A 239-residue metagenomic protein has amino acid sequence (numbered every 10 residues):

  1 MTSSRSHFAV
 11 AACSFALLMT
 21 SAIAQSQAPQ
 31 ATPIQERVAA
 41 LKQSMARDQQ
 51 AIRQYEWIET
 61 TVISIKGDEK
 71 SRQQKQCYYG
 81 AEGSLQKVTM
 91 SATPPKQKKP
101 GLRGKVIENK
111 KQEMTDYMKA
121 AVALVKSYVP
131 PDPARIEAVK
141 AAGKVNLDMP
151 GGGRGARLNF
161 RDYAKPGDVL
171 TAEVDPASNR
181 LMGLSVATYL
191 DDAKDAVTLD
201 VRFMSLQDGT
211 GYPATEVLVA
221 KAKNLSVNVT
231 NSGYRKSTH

Functional and structural regions predicted by a protein language model:
M1-A12: Bacterial N-terminal signal peptides that target proteins for export
S3-S4, S21-A22, Q27: N-terminal compositionally biased, intrinsically disordered segments and leader/signal-like regions
V10-T20: Bacterial N-terminal signal peptides
A24-I58: N-terminal leader/targeting segments and the immediate start of mature chains
A24-S26, L147-H239: Gly/Pro-enriched, hydrophobic low-complexity segments that function as extracytoplasmic propeptides/linkers
Q43-A46, V62-S64, Y163, V186-L190: Short beta-turn/strand-loop junction motif enriched in small, turn-promoting residues
M45-K105: Solvent-exposed N-terminal domain segments of exported/luminal and surface proteins
T93-D168, Y189-A193: Flexible, processing/modification-adjacent segments and terminal tails in exported/periplasmic/extracellular proteins
